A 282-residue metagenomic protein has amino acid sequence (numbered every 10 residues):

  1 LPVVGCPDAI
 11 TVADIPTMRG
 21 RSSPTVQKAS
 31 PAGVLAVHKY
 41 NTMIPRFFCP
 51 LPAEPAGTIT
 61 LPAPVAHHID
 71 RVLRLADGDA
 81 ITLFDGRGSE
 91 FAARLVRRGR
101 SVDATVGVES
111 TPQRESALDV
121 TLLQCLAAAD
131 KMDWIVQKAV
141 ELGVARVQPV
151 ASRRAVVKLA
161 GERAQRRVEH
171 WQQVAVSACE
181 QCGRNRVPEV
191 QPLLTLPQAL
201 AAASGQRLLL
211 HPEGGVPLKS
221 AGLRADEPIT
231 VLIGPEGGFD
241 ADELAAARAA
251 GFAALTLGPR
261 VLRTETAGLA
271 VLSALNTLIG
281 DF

Functional and structural regions predicted by a protein language model:
T11-V12, P16-R19, V26-K28: Alpha-helix boundary/capping motif
T25-T111, E162: N-terminal positively charged helical leader segments and presequences
H38, P112-L208: RNA substrate-binding interface of SAM-dependent RNA methyltransferases
P52, E109, A151-A155, P259-R260: Short, ordered loop/turn segments at secondary-structure junctions
G78, A139, A175, A247 (+1 more regions): Residue-level signal for inorganic ion chemistry
R207-L244, F252-T256: Active-site/ligand-binding-proximal alpha/beta "capping" segment
A241-F282: Structured adenosyl-cofactor binding patch, chiefly the S-adenosyl-L-methionine
